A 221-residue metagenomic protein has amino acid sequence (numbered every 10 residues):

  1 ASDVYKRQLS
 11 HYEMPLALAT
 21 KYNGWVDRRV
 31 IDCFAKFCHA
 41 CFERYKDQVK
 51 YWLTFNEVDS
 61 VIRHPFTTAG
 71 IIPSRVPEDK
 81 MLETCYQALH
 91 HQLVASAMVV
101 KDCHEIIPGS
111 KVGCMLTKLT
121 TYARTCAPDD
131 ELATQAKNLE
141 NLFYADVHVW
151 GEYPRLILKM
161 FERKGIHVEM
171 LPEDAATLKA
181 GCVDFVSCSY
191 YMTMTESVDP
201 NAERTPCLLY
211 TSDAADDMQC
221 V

Functional and structural regions predicted by a protein language model:
A1-Y5, D213-D216: Short, small-residue-biased leader/transition segments that mark boundaries at the very start of proteins
K6-S212: Active-site region of glycoside hydrolase catalytic domains
C220: Cationic, low-complexity basic patches in intrinsically disordered or flexible, solvent-exposed regions
